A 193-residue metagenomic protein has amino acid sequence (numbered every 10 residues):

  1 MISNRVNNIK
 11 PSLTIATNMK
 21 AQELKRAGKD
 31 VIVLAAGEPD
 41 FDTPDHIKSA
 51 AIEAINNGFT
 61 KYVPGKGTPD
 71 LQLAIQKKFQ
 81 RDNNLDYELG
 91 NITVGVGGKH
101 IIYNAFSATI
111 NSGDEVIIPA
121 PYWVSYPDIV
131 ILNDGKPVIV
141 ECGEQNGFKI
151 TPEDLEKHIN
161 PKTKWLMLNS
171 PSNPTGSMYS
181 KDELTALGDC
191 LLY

Functional and structural regions predicted by a protein language model:
I2-S3, N7-G97, N104: N-terminal small-domain helix-loop-helix segment of the aminotransferase-like
R26, N56, I110, I159-N160 (+1 more regions): Residue-level signal for alpha-helix termini/capping positions
D30, E115, K136, K162-W165: Structural signature of beta-strand start/N-cap positions in the alpha/beta core of ABC transporter nucleotide-binding
D86-I92, S112-E115, K162: Short acidic capping loops at alpha-helix termini that bridge into adjacent secondary structure
A108-V130: Conserved PLP-anchoring active-site segment centered on the Schiff-base-forming lysine
L132-V138: A short helix-loop-beta submotif of the ANL/AMP-binding
V138, G143-Y193: Active-site phosphate-binding strand-loop segment of PLP-dependent enzymes
